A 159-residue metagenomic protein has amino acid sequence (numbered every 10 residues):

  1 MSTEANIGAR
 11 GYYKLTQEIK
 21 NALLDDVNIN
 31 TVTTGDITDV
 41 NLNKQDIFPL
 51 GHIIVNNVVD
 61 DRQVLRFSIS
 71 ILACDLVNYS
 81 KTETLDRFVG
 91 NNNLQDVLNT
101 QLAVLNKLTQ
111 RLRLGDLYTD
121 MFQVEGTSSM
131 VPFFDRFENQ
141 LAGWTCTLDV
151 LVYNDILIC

Functional and structural regions predicted by a protein language model:
M1-V64: Small/polar-rich, solvent-exposed N-terminal microdomains that initiate assembly or binding
S2-Q17, D26, R62-V64, A73-Q110: Extracellular/virion structural assembly segments
N30, K44-F48, Q95-L151: Acidic-leaning, charged glycine-interspersed low-complexity segments
D39, I69, L85-R87: Generic preference for flexible, low-structure residues
Q63-S80, Q140-N154: Oligomerization/assembly interface segments of phage tail-like spikes and tubes
